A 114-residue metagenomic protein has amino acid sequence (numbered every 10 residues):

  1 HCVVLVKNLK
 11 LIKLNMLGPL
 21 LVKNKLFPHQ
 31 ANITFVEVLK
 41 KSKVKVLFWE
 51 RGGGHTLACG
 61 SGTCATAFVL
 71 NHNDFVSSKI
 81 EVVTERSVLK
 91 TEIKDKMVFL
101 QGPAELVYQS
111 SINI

Functional and structural regions predicted by a protein language model:
H1-T56, F68-I114: Active-site proximal loop and beta-alpha junction motif in alpha/beta enzyme cores
C59: Short cysteine clusters
G62-A67: Short glycine/serine/threonine-rich phosphate/pyrophosphate-binding segments that cradle anionic phosphate groups
